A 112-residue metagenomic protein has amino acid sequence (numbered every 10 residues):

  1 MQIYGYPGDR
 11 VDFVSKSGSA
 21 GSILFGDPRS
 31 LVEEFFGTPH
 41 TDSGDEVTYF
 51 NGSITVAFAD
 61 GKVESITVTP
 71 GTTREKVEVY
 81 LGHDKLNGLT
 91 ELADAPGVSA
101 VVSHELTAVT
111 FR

Functional and structural regions predicted by a protein language model:
M1-R112: Short helix/turn-capping signatures at newly exposed starts of structured segments
